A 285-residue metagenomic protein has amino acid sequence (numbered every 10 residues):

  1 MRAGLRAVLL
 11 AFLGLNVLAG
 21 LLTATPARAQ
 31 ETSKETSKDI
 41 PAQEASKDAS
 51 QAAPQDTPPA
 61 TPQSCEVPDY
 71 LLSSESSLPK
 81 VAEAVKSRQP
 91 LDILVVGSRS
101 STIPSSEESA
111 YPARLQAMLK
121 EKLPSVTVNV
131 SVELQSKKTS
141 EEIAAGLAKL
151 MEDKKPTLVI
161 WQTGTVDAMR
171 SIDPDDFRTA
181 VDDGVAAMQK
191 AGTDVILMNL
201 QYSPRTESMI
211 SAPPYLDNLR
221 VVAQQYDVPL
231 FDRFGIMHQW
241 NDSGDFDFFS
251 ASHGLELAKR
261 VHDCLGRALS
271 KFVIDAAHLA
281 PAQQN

Functional and structural regions predicted by a protein language model:
M1-L94, T102-E107, P124-V126, G254 (+1 more regions): N-terminal secretory targeting modules
P59-T179: Conserved SGNH/GDSL esterase-like catalytic core that processes O-acyl groups on lipids and polysaccharides
L94, I196-M198, P229-F231: Hydrophobic/aromatic beta-strand patches that form the interior of the parallel beta-sheet core in alpha/beta enzyme
R114-A117, K149, D176-T179, D183-K190 (+1 more regions): Alpha-helical scaffolding segments of alpha/beta enzyme cores, especially the outer helices of TIM-barrel or partial
V128-V130, V195, V228: Hydrophobic anchor at the start of a short beta-strand that flanks the dinucleotide cofactor-binding loop
Q162-T165, G184-L216: Active-site segments of SGNH/GDSL-like serine hydrolases that catalyze O-acetyl group transfer/hydrolysis on lipids
Y202-N285: Catalytic His-Asp segment of secreted/periplasmic serine-dependent ester chemistry enzymes
